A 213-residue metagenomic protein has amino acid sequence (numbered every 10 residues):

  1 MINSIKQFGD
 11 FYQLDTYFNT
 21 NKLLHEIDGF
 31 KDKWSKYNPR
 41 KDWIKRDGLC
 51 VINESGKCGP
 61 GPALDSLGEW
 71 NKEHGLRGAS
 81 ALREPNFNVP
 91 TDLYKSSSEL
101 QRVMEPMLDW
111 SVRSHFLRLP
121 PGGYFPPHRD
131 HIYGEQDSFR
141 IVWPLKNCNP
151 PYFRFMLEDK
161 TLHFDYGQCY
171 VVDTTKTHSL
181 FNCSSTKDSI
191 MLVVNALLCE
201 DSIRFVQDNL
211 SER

Functional and structural regions predicted by a protein language model:
M1-P106: Non-heme Fe(II)/2-oxoglutarate
L108-D109, Y133-D137: A short catalytic or substrate-binding loop motif that flags glycine-/basic-rich loops and adjacent residues that bind
F116-E135: Conserved short histidine dyad/triad with adjacent acidic residue
R118, E135-P150: Short, conserved beta-strand element in jelly-roll/cupin
F139-L145, C169-V171, T186-R204: A short hydrophobic beta-strand segment most commonly corresponding to one strand of the jelly-roll/cupin
P144-D165: A short beta-strand-loop-beta hairpin characteristic of the jelly-roll/cupin
L162-H178: Conserved metal-binding segment of the jelly-roll/cupin
S179-S184: Asparagine-centered strand-capping/turn motif at beta-strand->loop junctions
